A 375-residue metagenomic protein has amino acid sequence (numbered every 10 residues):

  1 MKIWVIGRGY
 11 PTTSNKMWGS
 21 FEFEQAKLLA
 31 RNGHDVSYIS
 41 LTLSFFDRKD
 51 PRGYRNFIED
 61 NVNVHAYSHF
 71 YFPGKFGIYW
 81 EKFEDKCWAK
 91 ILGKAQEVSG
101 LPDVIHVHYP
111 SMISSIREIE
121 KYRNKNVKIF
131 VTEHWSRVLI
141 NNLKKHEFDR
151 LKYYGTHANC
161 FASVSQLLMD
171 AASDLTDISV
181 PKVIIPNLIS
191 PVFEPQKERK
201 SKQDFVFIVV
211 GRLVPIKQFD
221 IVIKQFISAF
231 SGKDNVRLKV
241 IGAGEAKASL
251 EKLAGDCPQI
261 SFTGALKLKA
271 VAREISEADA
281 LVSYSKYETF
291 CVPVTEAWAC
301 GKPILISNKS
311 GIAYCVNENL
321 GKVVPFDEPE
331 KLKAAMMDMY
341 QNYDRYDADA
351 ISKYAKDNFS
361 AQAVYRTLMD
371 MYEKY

Functional and structural regions predicted by a protein language model:
M1-G53: N-terminal subdomain of nucleotide-sugar transferases
L167, L188: Carbohydrate-associated surface elements
K200-K217, I223-I227, K239: Conserved donor-binding/catalytic core segment of Leloir-type glycosyltransferases
S249-L266: Nucleotide-activated donor-binding/catalytic signature segment of Leloir-type glycosyltransferases, i.e., the conserved
K286: Aromatic "clamp/platform" in nucleotide-sugar-dependent glycosyltransferases that forms part of the donor/acceptor
P303-I306: Short hydrophobic beta-strand element within catalytic cores of glycosyltransferases and related nucleotide-activated
E318, K322-E330, M337-D344: Conserved acidic donor-binding segment of nucleotide-sugar-dependent glycosyltransferases
D344-E373: A charged, aromatic-enriched C-terminal amphipathic alpha-helix characteristic of glycosyltransferases across folds
